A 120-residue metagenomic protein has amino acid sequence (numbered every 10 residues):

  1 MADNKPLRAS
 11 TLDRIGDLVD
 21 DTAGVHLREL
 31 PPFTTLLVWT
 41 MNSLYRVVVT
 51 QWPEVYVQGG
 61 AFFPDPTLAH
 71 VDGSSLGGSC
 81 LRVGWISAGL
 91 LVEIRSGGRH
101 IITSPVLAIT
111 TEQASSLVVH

Functional and structural regions predicted by a protein language model:
M1-T35, T40, L44-H120: Cysteine-centric segments in proteins
